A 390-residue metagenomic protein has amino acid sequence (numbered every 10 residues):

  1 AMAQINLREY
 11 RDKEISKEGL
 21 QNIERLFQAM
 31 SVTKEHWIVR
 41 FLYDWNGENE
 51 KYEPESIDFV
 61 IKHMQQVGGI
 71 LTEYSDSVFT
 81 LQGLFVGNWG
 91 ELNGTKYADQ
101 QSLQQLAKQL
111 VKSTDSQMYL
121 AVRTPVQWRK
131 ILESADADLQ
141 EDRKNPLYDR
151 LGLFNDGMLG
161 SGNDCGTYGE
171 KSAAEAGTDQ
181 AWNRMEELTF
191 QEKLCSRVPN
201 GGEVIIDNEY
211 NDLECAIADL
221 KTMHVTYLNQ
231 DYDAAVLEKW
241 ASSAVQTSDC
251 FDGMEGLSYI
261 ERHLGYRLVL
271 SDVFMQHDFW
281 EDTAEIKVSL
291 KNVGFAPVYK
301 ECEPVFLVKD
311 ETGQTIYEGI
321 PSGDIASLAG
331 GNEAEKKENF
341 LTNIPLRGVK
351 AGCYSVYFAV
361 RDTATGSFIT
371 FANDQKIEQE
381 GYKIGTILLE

Functional and structural regions predicted by a protein language model:
M2-D44: Aromatic-lined substrate-binding rim segments of carbohydrate-active enzymes
I5-L7, F41-Y43, F85-G87, C302 (+1 more regions): A mature extracytoplasmic/lumenal domain signature
L7-K17, N49-D58, G87-D99: The substrate-binding groove and active-site-proximal loops of carbohydrate-active enzymes, especially glycoside
G19-E35, E53-T80, Q101-S113: An active-site-proximal structural segment forming one wall of the substrate-binding cleft that immediately precedes
I38-E48, V67-Q100: Active-site groove signature of glycoside hydrolases
T80-E91, T95-L237: Catalytic-core regions of glycoside hydrolase
L213-V273: Catalytic cores of secreted or luminal carbohydrate-active enzymes
E261-E390: Extracellular/luminal regions of secreted and cell-surface proteins that mediate adhesion/ECM remodeling
